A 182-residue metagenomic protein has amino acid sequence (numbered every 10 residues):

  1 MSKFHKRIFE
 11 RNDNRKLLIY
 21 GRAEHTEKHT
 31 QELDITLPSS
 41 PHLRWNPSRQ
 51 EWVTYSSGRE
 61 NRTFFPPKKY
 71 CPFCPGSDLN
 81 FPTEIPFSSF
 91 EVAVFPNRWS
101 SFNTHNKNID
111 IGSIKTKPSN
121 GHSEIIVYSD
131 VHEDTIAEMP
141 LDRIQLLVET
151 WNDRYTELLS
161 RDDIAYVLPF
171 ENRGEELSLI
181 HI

Functional and structural regions predicted by a protein language model:
M1-I180: HIT superfamily nucleotide-processing domains
